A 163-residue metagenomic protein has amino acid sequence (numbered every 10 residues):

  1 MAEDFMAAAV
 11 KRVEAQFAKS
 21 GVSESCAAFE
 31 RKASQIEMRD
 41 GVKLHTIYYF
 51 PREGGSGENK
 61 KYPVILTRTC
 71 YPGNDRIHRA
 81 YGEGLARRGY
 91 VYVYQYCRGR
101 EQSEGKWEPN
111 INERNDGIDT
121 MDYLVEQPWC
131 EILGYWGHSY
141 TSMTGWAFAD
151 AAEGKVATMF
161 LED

Functional and structural regions predicted by a protein language model:
A2-A8, K19-S20, R87, D150 (+1 more regions): Accessory cap/linker subdomain of secreted extracellular hydrolases
Q16-K60: N-terminal cap/lid segment of alpha/beta-hydrolase-fold proteins
C26, S34, Y71, L85-G89 (+5 more regions): Domain-wide signal for the mature, well-folded portions of proteins, strongly enriched in nucleus-encoded organellar
I36, Q95, L161: Conserved SAM-binding loop
G41, G99, G137, T141: Conserved G/P- and acidic residue-centered "switch" motifs that form tight phosphate/ATP-binding loops in soluble
L44, P63, A157: Glycine-rich phosphate/pyrophosphate-binding loop shared by adenosine-nucleotide-utilizing enzymes
R52-E126: Cap/lid segment of the alpha/beta-hydrolase catalytic domain
T67, V125-D163: Primarily recognizes the serine-hydrolase "nucleophile elbow" in alpha/beta-hydrolase and SGNH/GDSL folds
